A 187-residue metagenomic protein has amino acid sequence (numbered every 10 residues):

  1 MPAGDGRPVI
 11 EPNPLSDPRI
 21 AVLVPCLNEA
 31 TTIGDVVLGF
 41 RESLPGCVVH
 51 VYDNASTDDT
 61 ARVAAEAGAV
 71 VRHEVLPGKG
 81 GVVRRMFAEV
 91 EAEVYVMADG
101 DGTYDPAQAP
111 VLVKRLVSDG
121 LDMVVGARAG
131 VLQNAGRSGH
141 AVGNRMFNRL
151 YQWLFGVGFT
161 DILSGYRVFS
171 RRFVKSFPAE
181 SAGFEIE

Functional and structural regions predicted by a protein language model:
M1-G39: N-proximal low-complexity "stem/linker" segments adjacent to membrane-targeting elements
E29-T32, S56, K79: Donor nucleotide-sugar binding loop of glycosyltransferases
L38-C47: Short, acidic, metal-binding catalytic loop of nucleotide-sugar glycosyltransferases
D53-A61: A conserved acidic beta->alpha catalytic loop
V75-E89, P106-F184: Acceptor/aglycone-binding surface of glycosyltransferases and processive sugar-polymer synthases
Y95: Short aromatic/hydrophobic "clamp" motif used to bind/position activated sugar donors
D99-Y104: The conserved acidic donor/metal-binding loop of glycosyltransferases
